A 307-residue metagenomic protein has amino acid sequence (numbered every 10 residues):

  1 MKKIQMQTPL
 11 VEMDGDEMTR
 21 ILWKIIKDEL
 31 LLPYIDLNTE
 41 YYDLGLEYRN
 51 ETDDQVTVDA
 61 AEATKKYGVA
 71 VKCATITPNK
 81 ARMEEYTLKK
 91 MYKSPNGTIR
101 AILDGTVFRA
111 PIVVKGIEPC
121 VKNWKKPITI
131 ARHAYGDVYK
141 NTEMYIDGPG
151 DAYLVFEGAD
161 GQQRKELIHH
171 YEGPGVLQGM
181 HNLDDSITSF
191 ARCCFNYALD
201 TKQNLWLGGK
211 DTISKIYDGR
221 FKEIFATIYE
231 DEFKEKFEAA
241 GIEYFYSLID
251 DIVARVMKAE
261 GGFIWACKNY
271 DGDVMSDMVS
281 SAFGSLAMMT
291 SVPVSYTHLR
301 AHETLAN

Functional and structural regions predicted by a protein language model:
I4, M18, L22, D28-T52 (+1 more regions): N-terminal alpha-helical transmembrane segments of multi-pass membrane transport and channel/translocase proteins
Q5, Y145-G179: Gly-rich Lys/Arg/Thr-decorated short loops/hinges at beta-loop-alpha junctions or inter-strand turns that position
M13-I25, E172-Y246: Glycine-rich phosphate/diphosphate-binding loop of Rossmann-like nucleotide-binding domains
Y48-V155, Q163, Y270: N-terminal glycine-rich phosphate/adenylate-binding segment common to multiple enzyme folds
E51-V56, K215-A226, M257-F263, Y270 (+1 more regions): Short glycine/threonine-rich loop-to-helix capping motif typified by GTGT followed within a few residues by an Asp-Pro
T64-T77, E235-Y296: Glycine-rich phosphate-binding loop
T297-T304: Conserved small/polar residues in nucleotide/adenosyl-binding loops
